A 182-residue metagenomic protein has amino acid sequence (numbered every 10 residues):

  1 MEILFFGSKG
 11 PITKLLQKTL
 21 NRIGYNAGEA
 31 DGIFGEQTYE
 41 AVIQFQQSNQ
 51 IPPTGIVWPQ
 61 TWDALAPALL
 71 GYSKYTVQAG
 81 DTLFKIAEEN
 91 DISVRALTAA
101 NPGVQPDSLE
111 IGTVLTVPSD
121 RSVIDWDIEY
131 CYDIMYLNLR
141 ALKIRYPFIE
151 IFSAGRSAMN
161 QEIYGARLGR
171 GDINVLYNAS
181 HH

Functional and structural regions predicted by a protein language model:
M1-G32, A68, Y75-Q78: Acidic, Ser/Thr/Pro/Gly-enriched interdomain connector segments
K18-E29, I33-P52, Q78-I111: LysM (lysin motif) carbohydrate-binding repeats in extracellular/periplasmic proteins that recognize
G35, W58, N160: Short, conserved phosphate/pyrophosphate- and ester-handling motifs at nucleotide-, phospho-/glycolipid
P53-L69: Alpha-helical interaction/regulatory segments in DNA maintenance proteins
L69-G80, F84-P106, E110-H182: M14 metallocarboxypeptidase catalytic domain recognition
